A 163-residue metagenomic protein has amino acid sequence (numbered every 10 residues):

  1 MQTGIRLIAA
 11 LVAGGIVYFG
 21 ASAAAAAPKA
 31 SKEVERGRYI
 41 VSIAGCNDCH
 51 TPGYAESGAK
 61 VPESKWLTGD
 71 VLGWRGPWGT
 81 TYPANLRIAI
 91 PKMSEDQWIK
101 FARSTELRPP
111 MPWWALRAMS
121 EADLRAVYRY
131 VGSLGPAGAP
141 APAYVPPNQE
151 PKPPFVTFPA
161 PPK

Functional and structural regions predicted by a protein language model:
M1-R6: Positively charged n-region of N-terminal signal peptides that target proteins for export
I8-G20: Bacterial N-terminal signal peptides
A23-P28: Boundary at the C-terminal end of the N-terminal hydrophobic targeting segment
K29-K32, I43, T51-T81, D96 (+2 more regions): Flexible coil segments in periplasmic/lumen-exposed cytochrome c-class electron-transfer proteins
R36-A44: Local sequence-structure signature of Cys/Sec-based thiol-disulfide redox active-site neighborhoods
D48: Short, cysteine/histidine-rich loop/knuckle motifs that typically chelate Zn2+
R87-P91, K100-T105, W113-A115: A structural feature that tracks compact, well-ordered secondary-structure segments with a strong bias toward
